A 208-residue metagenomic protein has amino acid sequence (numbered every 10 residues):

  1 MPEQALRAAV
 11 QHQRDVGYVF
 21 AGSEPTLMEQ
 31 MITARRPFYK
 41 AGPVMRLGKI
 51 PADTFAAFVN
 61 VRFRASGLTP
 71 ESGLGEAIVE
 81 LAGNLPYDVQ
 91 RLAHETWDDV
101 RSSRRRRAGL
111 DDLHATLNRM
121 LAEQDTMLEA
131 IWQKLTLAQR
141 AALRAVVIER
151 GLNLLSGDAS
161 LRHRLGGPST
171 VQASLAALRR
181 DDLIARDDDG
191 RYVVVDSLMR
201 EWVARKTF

Functional and structural regions predicted by a protein language model:
M1-E24, T33: Conserved Walker B catalytic segment
P2, E24-M28, P51, L74: Helical "lid/switch" subdomain of P-loop NTPase nucleotide-binding domains
A5, E95, A177-R180: Alpha-helical DNA-recognition elements
Q11, N118, A122, T126-F208: C-terminal leucine-rich, beta-strand-based interaction scaffolds used for sensing/assembly
P25-G42: Short regulatory helix/loop adjacent to the ATP-binding pocket of P-loop NTPases
M31-I32, V59, A93, D188 (+2 more regions): Short, flexible helix/strand-to-coil boundary loops that buttress conserved ligand/catalytic motifs in alpha/beta
P43-T54: Conserved AAA+ ATPase "SRH/arginine-finger" region at the nucleotide-binding site
A56-T126, L137: Amphipathic alpha-helical "lid/sensor" segments that cap RecA-like P-loop NTPase cores
